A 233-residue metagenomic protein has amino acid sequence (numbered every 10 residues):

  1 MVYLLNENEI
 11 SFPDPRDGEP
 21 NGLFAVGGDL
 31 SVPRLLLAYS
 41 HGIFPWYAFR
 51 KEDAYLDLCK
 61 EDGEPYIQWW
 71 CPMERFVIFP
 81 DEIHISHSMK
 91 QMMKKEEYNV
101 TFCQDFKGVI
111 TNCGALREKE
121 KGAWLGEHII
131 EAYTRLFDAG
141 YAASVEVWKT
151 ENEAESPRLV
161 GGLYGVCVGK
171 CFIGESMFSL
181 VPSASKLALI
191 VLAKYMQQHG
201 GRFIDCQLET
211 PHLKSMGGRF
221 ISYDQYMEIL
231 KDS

Functional and structural regions predicted by a protein language model:
M1-S233: N-acyltransferase acceptor-side catalytic subdomain
